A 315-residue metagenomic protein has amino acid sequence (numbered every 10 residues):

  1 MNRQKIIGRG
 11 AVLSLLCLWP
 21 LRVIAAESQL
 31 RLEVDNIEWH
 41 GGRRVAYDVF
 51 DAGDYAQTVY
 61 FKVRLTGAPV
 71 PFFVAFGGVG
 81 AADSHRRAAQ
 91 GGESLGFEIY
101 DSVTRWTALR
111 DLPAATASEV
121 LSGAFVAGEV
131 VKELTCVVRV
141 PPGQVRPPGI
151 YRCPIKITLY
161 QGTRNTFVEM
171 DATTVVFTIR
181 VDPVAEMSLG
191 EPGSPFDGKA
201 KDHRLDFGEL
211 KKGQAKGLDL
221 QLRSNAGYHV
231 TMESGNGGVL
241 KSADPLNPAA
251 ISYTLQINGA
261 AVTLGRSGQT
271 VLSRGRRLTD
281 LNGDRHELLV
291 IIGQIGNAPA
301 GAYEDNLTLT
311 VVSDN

Functional and structural regions predicted by a protein language model:
N2-A11: Bacterial N-terminal signal peptides that target proteins for export
A25-A89, K132-P248, L278-N315: N-terminal small/polar-rich segments of proteins
A81-A127: A surface-exposed loop-and-adjacent beta-strand signature within N-terminal beta-sandwich domains that mediate ligand
S252-L255: Short, surface-exposed beta-strand/strand-loop-strand elements in extracellular ectodomains
G259-A261, R274-R277: Short, charge-dense linear interaction motifs
